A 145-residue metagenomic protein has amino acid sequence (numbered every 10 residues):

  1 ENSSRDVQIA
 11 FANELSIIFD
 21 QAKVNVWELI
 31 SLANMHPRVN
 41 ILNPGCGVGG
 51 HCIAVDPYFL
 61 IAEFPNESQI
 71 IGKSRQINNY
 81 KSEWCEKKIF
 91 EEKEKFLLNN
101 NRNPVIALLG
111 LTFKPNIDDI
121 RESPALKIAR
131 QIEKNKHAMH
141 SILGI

Functional and structural regions predicted by a protein language model:
E1-I145: Structural/interface elements that position substrates and couple domains in central-metabolism enzymes
